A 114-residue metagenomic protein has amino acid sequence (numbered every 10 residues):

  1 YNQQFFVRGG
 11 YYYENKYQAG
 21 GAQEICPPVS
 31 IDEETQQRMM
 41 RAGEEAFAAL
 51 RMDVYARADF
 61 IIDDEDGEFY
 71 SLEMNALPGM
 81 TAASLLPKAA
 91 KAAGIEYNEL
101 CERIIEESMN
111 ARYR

Functional and structural regions predicted by a protein language model:
Y1-N15, A58, F69-N75, S84: Beta-strand scaffold of nucleotide-dependent catalytic cores
N2, G43-F47, C101, I105: Generic hydrophobic alpha-helical scaffold/packing signal
V7, Y12-N15, A19, P27-E33 (+2 more regions): Generic structural "secondary-structure junction" signal
A19-D64, Y113: A long amphipathic alpha-helix within ATP-dependent nucleotide-binding catalytic cores
E34, D53, D64, E68-R114: C-terminal active-site "lid" helix and adjoining low-complexity regulatory extension at the edge of ATP-using catalytic
